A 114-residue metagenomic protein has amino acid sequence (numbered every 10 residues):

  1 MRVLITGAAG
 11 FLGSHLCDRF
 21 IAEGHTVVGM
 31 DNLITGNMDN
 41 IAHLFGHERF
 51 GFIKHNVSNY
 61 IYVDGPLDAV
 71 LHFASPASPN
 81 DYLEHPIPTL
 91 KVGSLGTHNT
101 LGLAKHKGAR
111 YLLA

Functional and structural regions predicted by a protein language model:
M1-A114: N-terminal Rossmann-like NAD(P)+-binding domain of SDR-like oxidoreductases, especially those catalyzing
